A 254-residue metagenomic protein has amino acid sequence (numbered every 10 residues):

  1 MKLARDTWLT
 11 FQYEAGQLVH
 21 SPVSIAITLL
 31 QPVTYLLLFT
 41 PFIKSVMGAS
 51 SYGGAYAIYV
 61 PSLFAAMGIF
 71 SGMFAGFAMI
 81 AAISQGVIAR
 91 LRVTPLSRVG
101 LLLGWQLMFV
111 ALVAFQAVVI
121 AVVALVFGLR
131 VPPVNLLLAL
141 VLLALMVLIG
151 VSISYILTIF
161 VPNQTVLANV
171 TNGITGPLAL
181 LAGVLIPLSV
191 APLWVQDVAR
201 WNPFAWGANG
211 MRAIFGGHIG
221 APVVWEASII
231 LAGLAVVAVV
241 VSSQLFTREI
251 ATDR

Functional and structural regions predicted by a protein language model:
M1-Q31: Aromatic- and glycine-rich beta-strand/loop motifs that create alpha-glucan
Q17, G48-Y52, R130, A179-V237: Membrane-interfacial helix-loop-helix junctions in multi-pass membrane proteins
P22-V23, A57, V99, T165 (+1 more regions): Residues that define the loop-to-transmembrane-helix transition and helix capping in multi-pass membrane transporters
I25-P32, P162-V184: Pore- or pathway-lining transmembrane helices of multi-pass membrane proteins that form conduits for solutes/ions
T34-P41, A55-F127, S154, G173: Hydrophobic alpha-helical transmembrane segments of multi-pass membrane transport proteins
L37-P41, A121-L125, Y155, I159 (+4 more regions): Transmembrane alpha-helix boundary and packing residues in multipass membrane permease domains and related
R98-N172, G176, I219-A232, V236-S242: Alpha-helical transmembrane segments and their short interhelical loops
F246-R254: Short cytosolic juxtamembrane segments of multi-pass membrane proteins
